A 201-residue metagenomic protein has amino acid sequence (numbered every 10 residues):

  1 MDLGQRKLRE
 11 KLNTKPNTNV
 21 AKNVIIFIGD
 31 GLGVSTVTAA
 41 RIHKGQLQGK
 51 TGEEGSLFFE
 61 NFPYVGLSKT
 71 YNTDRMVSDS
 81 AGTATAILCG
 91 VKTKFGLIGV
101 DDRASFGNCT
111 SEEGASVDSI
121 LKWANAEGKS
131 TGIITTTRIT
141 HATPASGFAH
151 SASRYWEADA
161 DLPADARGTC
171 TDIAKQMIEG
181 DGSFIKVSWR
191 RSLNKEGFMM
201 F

Functional and structural regions predicted by a protein language model:
M1-F201: N-terminal catalytic scaffold of extracellular/periplasmic and nuclease hydrolases that process anionic headgroups
